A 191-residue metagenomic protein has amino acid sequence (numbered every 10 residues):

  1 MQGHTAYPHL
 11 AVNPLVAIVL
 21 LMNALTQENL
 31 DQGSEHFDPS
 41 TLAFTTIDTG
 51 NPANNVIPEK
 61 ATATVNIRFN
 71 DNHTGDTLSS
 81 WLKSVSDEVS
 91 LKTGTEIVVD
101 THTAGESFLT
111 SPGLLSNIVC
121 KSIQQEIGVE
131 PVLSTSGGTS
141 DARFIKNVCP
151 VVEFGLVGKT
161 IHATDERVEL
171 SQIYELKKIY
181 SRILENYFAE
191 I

Functional and structural regions predicted by a protein language model:
M1-I191: Metal-dependent amide/peptide-bond hydrolase catalytic core, centered on the "pita-bread" metallohydrolase fold
